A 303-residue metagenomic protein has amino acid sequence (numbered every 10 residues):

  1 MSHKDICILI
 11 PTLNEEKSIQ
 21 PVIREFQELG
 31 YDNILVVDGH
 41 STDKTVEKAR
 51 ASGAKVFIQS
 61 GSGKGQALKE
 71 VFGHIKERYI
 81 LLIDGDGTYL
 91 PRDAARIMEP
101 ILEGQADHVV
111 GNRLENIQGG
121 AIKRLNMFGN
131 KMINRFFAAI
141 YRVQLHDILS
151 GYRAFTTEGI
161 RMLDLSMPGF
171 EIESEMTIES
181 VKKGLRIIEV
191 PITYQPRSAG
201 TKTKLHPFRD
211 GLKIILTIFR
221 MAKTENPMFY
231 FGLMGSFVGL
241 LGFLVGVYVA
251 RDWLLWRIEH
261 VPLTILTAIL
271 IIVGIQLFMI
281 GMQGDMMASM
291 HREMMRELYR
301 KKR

Functional and structural regions predicted by a protein language model:
M1-E25: N-proximal low-complexity "stem/linker" segments adjacent to membrane-targeting elements
D5, D32-N33: Residues at the starts of beta-strands that form the adenosine-phosphate
E15-S18, S41, K64, L90: Donor nucleotide-sugar binding loop of glycosyltransferases
R24-D32: Short, acidic, metal-binding catalytic loop of nucleotide-sugar glycosyltransferases
D38-V46: A conserved acidic beta->alpha catalytic loop
S60-H74, Y79, P91-F170, S174 (+1 more regions): Acceptor/aglycone-binding surface of glycosyltransferases and processive sugar-polymer synthases
M167, I172-R303: Hydrophobic helical membrane-anchoring modules
